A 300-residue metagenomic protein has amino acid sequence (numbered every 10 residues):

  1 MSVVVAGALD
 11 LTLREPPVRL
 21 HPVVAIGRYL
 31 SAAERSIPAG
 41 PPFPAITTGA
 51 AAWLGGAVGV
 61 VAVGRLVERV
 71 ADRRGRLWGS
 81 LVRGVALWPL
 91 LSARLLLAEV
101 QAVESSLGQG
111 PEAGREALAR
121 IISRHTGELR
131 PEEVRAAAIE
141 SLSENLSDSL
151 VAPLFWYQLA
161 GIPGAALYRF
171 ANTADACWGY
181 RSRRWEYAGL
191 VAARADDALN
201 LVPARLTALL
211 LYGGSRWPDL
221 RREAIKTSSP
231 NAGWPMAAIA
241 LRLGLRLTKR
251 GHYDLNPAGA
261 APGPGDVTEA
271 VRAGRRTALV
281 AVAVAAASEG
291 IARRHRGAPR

Functional and structural regions predicted by a protein language model:
M1-R300: Short amphipathic, positively biased membrane-proximal segments that drive organelle/inner-membrane targeting
